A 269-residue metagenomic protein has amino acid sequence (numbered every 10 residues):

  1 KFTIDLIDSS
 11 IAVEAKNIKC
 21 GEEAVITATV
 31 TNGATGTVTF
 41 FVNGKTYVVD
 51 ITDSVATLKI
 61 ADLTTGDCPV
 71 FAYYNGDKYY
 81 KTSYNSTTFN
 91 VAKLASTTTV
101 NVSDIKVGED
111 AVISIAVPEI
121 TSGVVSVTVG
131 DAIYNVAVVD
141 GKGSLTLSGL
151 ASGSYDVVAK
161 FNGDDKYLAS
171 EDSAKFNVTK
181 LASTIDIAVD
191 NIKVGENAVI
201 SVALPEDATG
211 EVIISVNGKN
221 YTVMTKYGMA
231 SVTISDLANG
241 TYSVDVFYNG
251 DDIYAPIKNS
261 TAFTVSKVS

Functional and structural regions predicted by a protein language model:
K1-S269: Solvent-exposed beta-strand/loop surfaces, strongest in extracytoplasmic domains of secreted and cell-surface proteins
